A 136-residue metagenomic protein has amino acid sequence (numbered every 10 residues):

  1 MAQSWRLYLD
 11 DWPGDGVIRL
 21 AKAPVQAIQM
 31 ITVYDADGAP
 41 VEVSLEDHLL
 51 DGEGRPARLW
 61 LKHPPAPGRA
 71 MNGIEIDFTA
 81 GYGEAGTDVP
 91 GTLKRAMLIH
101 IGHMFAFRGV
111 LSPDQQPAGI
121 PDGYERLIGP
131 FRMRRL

Functional and structural regions predicted by a protein language model:
M1-L136: Divalent metal-cofactor coordination and adjacent catalytic microenvironments
